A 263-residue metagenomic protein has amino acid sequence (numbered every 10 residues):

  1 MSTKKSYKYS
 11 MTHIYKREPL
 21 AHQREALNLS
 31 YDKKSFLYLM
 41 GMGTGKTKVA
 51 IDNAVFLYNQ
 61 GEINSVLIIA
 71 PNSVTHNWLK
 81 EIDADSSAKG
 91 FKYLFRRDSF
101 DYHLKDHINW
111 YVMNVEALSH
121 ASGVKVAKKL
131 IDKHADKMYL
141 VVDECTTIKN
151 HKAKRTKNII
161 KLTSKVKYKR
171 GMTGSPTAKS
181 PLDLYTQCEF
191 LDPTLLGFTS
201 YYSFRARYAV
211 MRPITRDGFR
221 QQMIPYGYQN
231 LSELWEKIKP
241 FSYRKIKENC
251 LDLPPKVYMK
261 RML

Functional and structural regions predicted by a protein language model:
S2-L39: Conserved pre-motif I regulatory segment
K33-N53: Walker A/P-loop
T47-V49, E62-A84, A178-D183: Conserved Walker A/P-loop ATP-binding site and its immediately adjacent core in helicase/helicase-like ATPase domains
S65, K80, H107, Y139 (+1 more regions): Conserved P-loop NTPase motor "coupling/switch" region that bridges the ATPase
V74-D98, L191-T194: Conserved helix-turn-beta segment of the N-terminal RecA-like "Helicase ATP-binding" lobe in SF1/SF2 helicases
F100-W110, E116-D136: Conserved helix/coil segment N-terminal to the catalytic DExD/H
D143-C145: Walker B catalytic acidic pair
E248-L263: Conserved helicase/translocase motor-coupling segment
